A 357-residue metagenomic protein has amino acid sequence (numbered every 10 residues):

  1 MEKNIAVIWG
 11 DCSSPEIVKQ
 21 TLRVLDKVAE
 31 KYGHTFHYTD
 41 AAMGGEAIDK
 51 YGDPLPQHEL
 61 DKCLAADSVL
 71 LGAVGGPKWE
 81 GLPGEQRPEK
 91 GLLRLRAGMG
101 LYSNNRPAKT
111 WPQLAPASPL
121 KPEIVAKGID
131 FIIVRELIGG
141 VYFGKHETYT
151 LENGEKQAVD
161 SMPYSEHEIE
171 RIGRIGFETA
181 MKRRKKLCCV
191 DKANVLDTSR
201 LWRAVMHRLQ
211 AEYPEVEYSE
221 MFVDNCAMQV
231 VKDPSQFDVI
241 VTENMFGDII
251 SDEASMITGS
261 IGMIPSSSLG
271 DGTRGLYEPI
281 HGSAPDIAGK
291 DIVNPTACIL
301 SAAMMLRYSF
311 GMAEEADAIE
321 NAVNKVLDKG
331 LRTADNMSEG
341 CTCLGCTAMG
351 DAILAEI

Functional and structural regions predicted by a protein language model:
M1-I5: Extreme N-terminal starter segment of soluble prokaryotic enzymes
A6-R23, V28-A29, N153-D224, Q236: Glycine-rich phosphate/diphosphate-binding loop of Rossmann-like nucleotide-binding domains
D11-S14, D67, V134, G176 (+4 more regions): Buried hydrophobic positions in well-ordered alpha/beta secondary-structure cores of metabolic enzymes
D26, E30-H34, A65-S68, A97-N104 (+10 more regions): Generic secondary-structure signature for well-ordered alpha-helical cores
G33-Q57, M228-V230: N-terminal beta-loop-helix "entrance" segment that forms/cooperates in small-molecule cofactor or anionic ligand
G45-I48, V231-L331: Glycine-rich phosphate/nucleotide-binding loop
D49-V159, M245-G247: N-terminal glycine-rich phosphate/adenylate-binding segment common to multiple enzyme folds
I138-G139, F143-R183, L187-C188, A193-V195 (+2 more regions): Glycine-rich phosphate/pyrophosphate-binding loop and the adjoining helix
